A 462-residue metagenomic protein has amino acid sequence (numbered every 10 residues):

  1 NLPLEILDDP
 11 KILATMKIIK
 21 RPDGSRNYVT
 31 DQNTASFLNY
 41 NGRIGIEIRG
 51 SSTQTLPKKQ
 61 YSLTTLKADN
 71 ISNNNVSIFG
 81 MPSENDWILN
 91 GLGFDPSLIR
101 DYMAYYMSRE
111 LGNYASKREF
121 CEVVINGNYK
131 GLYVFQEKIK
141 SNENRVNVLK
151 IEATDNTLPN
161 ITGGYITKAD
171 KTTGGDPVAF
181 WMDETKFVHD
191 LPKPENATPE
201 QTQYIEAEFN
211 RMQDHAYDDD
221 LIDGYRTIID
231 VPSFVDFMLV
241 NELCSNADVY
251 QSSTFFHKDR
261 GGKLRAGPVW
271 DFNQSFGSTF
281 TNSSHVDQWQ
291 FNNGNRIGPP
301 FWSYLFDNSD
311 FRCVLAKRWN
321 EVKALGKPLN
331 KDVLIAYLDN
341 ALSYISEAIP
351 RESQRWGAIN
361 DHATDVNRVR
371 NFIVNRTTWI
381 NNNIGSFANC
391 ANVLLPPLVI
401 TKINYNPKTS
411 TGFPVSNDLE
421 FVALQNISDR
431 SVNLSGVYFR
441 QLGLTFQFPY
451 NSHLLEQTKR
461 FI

Functional and structural regions predicted by a protein language model:
N1-V231, R351, R355, N360 (+1 more regions): Phosphate-handling architecture centered on phosphoinositide signaling
P3-I6, G24, S52, L56-P57 (+2 more regions): Middle-to-C-terminal accessory/interaction subdomains
P3-T15, N74-S83, N282-W289, P407-L424: Short, polar loop/linker segments at the starts of domains and inter-domain junctions
T15, F120, S253, A266 (+2 more regions): Conserved beta-strand and immediately adjacent loop positions that scaffold enzyme active sites
I99-Y102, N113-K117, F234-V235, A247-Q251 (+2 more regions): Short, glycine/acidic-rich beta->alpha junctions
N389-I462: Activation on beta-sandwich/Ig-like modules and their edge loops
